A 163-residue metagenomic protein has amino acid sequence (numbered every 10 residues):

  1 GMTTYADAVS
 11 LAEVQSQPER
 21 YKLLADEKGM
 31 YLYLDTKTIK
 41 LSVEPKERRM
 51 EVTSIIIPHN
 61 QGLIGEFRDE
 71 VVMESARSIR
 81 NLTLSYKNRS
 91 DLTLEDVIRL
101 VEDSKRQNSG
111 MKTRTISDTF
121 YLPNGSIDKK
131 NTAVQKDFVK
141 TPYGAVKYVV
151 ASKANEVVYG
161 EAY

Functional and structural regions predicted by a protein language model:
Y5-R68, E74-Y163: N-terminal secretory-pathway/extracellular module detecting exported/lumenal segments and adjacent signal-anchor/first
